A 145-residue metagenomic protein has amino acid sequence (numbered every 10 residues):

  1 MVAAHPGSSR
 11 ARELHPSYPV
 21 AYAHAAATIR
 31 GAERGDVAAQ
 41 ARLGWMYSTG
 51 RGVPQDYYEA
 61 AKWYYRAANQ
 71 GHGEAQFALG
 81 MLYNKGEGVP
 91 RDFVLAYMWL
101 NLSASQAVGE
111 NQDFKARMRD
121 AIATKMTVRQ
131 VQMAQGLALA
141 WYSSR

Functional and structural regions predicted by a protein language model:
G7-S8, I29, E33-D36, T49-R51 (+7 more regions): Short helix-capping/linker turns of helical repeat alpha-solenoids
S8, Y22-I29, V37, A41 (+2 more regions): Alpha-helical tetratricopeptide repeat
P16-Y22, D56-Y57: Helix-turn-helix repeat elements of alpha-solenoid scaffolds
R42-T49, V53, A78-K85, S103 (+1 more regions): Hydrophobic face of amphipathic alpha-helices that form TPR/SEL1-like repeat modules and related alpha-solenoid
N111-R145: Terminal, low-structured helical/coil segments at or just beyond the last alpha-helical repeat
